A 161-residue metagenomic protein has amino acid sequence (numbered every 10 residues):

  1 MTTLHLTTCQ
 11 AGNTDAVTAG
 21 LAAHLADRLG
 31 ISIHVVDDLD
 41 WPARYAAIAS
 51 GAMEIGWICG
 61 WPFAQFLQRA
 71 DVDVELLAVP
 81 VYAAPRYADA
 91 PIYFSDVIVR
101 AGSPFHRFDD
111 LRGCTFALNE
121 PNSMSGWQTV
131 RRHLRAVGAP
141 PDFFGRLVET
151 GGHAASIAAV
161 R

Functional and structural regions predicted by a protein language model:
T3-R28, D38, W61, D89-A158: Bilobed "Venus flytrap"/periplasmic-binding protein-like clamshell domains and structurally analogous long
I31, G51-A52, C114: Structured helix-beta-strand junction loops
H34, L39-A43: Central regulatory/effector-binding core of bacterial HTH transcription factors
P42-D71, A90, D109, H153-R161: Short helices/loops that flank or line small-molecule/ion binding pockets
F66-A84: Ligand-binding "clamshell"
